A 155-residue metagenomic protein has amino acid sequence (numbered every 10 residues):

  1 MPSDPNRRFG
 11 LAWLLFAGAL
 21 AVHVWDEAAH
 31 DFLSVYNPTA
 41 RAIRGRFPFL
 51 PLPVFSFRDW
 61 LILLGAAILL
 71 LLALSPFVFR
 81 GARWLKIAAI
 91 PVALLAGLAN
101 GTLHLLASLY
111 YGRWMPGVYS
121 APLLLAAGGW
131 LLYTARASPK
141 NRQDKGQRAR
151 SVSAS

Functional and structural regions predicted by a protein language model:
F9-W13, W84-A93: Membrane-interfacial loop-to-transmembrane alpha-helix junctions, especially the N-terminal start
G18-T39: Transmembrane alpha-helix/helix-exit interface in multi-pass inner-membrane proteins
Y36-L52: Perimembrane loop-to-helix junctions flanking transmembrane segments
P48-I68: A loop-to-helix transmembrane entry motif
F77-R80, T102-Y111: Juxtamembrane "helix-exit" motif on the non-cytosolic side of transmembrane helices
I87-L105, P122-A127: Hydrophobic alpha-helical membrane segments
S108-L123: Non-cytosolic membrane-interface motifs at loop->transmembrane helix junctions
A126-Q143: Membrane-water interface at the C-terminal end of transmembrane alpha helices
